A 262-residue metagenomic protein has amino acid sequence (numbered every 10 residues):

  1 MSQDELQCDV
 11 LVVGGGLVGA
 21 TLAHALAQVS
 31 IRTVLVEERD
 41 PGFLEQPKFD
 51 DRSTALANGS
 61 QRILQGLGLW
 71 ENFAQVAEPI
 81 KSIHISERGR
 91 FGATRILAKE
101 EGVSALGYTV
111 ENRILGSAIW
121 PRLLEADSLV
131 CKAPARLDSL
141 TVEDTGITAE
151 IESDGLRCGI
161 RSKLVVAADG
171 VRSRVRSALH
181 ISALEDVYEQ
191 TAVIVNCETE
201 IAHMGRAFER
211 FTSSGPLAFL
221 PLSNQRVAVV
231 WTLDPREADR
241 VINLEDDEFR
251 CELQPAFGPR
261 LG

Functional and structural regions predicted by a protein language model:
D4-Q7, G66, V76-A178, D186-T191 (+1 more regions): Conserved N-terminal helical subregion
C8-L35: N-terminal Rossmann-like FAD-binding beta1-loop-alpha1 element of flavoenzymes
V18, P41, R172: Conserved Rossmann-like nucleotide-cofactor binding loop
A25, A118, R122, N196: Rossmann-fold NAD(P)-dependent oxidoreductase module
A27-R52: Glycine-rich FAD pyrophosphate-binding loop
K48-R88: N-terminal FAD cofactor-binding segment of flavoenzymes
A178-L179, T191-L220, R260-G262: Flavin-dependent oxidoreductases
T212-G262: Conserved FAD/dinucleotide-binding core of flavoprotein oxidoreductases
